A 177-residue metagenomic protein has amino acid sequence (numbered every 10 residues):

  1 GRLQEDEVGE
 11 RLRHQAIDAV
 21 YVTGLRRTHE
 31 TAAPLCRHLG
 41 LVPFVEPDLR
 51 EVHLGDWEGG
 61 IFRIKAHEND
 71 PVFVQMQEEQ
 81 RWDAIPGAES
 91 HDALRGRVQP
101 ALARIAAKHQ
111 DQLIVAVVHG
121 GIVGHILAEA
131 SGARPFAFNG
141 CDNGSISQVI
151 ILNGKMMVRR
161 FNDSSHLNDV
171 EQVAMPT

Functional and structural regions predicted by a protein language model:
G1-L41, V45: Active-site-proximal alpha-helix that buttresses catalytic centers in soluble enzyme cores
R13-A16, I105-L113: Glycine-rich phosphate-binding loop signature in dinucleotide/nucleotide-binding domains
V22-T23, G96, V117-V118: Short beta-strand scaffold positions
P34, H125-E129: Active-site signature of alpha/beta-hydrolase-fold catalytic machinery across serine- and Asp/Cys-nucleophile hydrolases
R37-Q99, L152, M157-D163, M175-T177: Phosphate-handling substructures
V52-I64, A107-Q112, A128-T177: Acidic, low-complexity terminal tails and accessory targeting/binding regions of phosphate-metabolizing enzymes
L113, V117-I122: Histidine-centered catalytic micro-motifs
